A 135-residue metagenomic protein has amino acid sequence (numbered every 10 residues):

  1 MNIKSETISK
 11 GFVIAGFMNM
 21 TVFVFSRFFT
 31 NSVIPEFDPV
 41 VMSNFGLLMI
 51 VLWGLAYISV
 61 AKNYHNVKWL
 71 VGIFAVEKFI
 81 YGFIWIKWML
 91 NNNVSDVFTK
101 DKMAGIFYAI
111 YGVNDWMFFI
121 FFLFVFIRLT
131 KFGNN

Functional and structural regions predicted by a protein language model:
M1-F17: Cytosolic juxtamembrane helix and N-cap/initiation of the first transmembrane helix
N2-S5, A61-K68, F132-N135: Membrane-interface helix-boundary motifs at transmembrane edges
K10, F45-M49, A109, F126: Non-catalytic terminal and connector segments of soluble metabolic enzymes
F17-T21, V40-K62, V76-F83, V113: Core segments of alpha-helical transmembrane spans in multipass integral membrane proteins
V24-I34, S59-K62, K87-S95: Juxtamembrane "helix-exit" motif on the non-cytosolic side of transmembrane helices
I34-N44, K68-F74, V97-Y111: Non-cytosolic membrane-interface motifs at loop->transmembrane helix junctions
H65-S95: Mid-chain, well-packed structural core segment of small domains
I110-N135: Membrane-water interface at the C-terminal end of transmembrane alpha helices
